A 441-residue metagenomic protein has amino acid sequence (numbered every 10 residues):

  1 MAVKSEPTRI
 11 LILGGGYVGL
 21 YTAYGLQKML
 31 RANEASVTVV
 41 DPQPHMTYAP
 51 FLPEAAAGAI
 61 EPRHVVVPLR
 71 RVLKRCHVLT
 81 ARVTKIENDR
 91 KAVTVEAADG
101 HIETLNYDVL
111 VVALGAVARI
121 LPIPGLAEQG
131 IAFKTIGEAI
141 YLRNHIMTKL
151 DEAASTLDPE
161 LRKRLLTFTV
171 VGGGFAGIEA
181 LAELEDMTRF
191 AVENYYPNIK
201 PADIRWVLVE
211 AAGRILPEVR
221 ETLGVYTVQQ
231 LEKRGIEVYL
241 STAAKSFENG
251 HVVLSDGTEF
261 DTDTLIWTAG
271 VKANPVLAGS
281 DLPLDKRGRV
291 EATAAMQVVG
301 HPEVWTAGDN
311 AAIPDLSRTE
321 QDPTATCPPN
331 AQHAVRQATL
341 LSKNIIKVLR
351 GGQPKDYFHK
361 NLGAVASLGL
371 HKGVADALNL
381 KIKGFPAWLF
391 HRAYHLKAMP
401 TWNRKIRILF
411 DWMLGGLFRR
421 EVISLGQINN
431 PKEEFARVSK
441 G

Functional and structural regions predicted by a protein language model:
M1-P7, H77-T169, M187, I266: FAD-binding core/adjacent interface of flavoenzyme oxidoreductases
A2-K85, F168, F175-V219, I266: Beta1-alpha1 glycine-rich phosphate/pyrophosphate-binding loop at the start of Rossmann-like nucleotide-binding domains
S5, H333, L340-G441: C-terminal, flexible cofactor-proximal segment of oxidoreductases
G15, A97, L114-G115, D256 (+1 more regions): Glycine-rich, N-terminal phosphate-binding loop of Rossmann-like dinucleotide-binding domains
V18, G115-A118, L181, V271-A273: Short glycine-rich anion-binding loops that position phosphate/pyrophosphate groups of nucleotides and phosphorylated
A32, S36, C76-V93, L105 (+3 more regions): A Rossmann-like FAD-binding core segment of flavoenzymes
E128-D158, G250-V253, E259-T264, T268-R336: FAD-site-proximal beta/loop scaffold in flavoenzymes
L161-V219, Y226, E237-Y239, C327-K347 (+1 more regions): Rossmann-like dinucleotide-binding core of oxidoreductases
